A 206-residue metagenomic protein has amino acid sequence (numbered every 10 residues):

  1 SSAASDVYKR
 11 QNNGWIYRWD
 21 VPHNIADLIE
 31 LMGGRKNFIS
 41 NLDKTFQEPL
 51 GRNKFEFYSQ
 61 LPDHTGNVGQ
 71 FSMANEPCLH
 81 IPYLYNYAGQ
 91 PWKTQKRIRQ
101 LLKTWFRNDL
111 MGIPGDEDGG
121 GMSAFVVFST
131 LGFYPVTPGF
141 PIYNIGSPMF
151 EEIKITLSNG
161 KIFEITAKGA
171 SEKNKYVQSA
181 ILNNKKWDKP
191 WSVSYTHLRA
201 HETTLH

Functional and structural regions predicted by a protein language model:
S2-A3, S179: Residue-level detector of intrinsically disordered, flexible termini and proteolytic processing junctions
A3-Q11, T196-T203: Conserved small/polar residues in nucleotide/adenosyl-binding loops
S5-E164: Active-site core of glycosidic bond-cleaving carbohydrate-active enzymes
H80, D109-L110, P114, S123 (+4 more regions): TerminUS-proximal long segments
F150-S194: C-terminal structured "cap/appendage" subdomains that terminate the fold
